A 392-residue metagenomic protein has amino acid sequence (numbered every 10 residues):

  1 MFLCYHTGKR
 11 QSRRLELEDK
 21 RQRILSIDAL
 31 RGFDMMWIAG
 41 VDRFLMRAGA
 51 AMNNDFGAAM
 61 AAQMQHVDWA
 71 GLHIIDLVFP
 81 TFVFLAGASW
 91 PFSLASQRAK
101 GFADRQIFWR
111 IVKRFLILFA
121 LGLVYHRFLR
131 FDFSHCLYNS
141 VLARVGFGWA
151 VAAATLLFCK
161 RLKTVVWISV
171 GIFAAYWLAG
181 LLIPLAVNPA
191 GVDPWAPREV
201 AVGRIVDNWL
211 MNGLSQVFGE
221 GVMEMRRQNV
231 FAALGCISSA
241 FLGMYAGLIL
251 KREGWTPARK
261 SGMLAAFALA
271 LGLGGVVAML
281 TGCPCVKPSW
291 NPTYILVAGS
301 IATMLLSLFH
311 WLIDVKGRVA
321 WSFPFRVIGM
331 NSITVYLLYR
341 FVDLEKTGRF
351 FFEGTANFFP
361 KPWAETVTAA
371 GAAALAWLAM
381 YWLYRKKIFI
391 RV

Functional and structural regions predicted by a protein language model:
M1-V392: Alpha-helical transmembrane segments and their immediate juxtamembrane cytosolic regions
